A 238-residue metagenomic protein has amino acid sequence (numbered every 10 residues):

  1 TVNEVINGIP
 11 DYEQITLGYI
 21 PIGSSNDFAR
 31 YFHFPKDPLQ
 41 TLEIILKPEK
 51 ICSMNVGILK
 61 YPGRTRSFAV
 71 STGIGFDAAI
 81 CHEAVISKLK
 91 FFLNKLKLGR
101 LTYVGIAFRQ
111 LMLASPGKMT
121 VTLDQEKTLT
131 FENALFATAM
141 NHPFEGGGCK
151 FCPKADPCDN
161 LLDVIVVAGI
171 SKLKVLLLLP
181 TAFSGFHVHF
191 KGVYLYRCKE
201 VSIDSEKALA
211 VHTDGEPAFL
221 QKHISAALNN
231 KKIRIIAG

Functional and structural regions predicted by a protein language model:
T1-V2, N26, P143-E145, L209: Glycine-rich nucleotide phosphate-binding loop and flanking beta-alpha elements of Rossmann-like dinucleotide-binding
V2-N3, L220: Short, well-ordered alpha-helical microsegments
N3, N7-N133: Catalytic core of DAGKc-family lipid kinases
L59, C81-E83, A139, V167 (+1 more regions): Short beta-strand-to-turn element immediately C-terminal to the catalytic PLP-Schiff-base lysine in fold type I
D77, F136-C152: Glycine-rich phosphate/pyrophosphate-binding beta-alpha loops
I86, P143-F144, I170: Active-site/binding-pocket entry motifs
L123-F131, K150-C152, D156-G238: ATP/nucleoside-binding phosphotransfer catalytic cores, i.e., glycine-rich phosphate-binding loops
